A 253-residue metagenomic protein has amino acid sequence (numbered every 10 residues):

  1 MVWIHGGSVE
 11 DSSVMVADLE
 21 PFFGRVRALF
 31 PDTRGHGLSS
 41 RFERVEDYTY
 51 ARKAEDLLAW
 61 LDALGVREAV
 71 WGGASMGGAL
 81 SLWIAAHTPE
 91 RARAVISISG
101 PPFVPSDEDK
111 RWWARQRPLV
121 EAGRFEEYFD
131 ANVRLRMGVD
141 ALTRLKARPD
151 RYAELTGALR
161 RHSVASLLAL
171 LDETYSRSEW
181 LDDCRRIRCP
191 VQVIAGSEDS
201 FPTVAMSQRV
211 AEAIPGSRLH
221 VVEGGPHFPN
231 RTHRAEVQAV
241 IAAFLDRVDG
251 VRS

Functional and structural regions predicted by a protein language model:
M1-R41: Conserved HGGG/HGGXW glycine-rich cap/lid loop of the alpha/beta-hydrolase fold
L29-G72, A239: Active-site loop/oxyanion-hole signature of alpha/beta-hydrolase fold enzymes
G73, G77, S81: Gly/Ala-rich beta-loop-alpha elbow adjacent to hydrolase catalytic centers
L82, A86-H87, A92-G123: Flexible "cap/lid" loop of the alpha/beta hydrolase fold
P105-R111, F125-D183: Conserved alpha/beta-hydrolase catalytic His-Asp/Glu region
I187, V193-A195: Short beta-strand/loop motif that positions the catalytic acidic residue of the alpha/beta-hydrolase fold
E198-P202: Acidic catalytic loop of the alpha/beta-hydrolase fold
S217-S253: Catalytic active-site module of serine/aspartate enzymes centered on a nucleophile-bearing elbow/loop
